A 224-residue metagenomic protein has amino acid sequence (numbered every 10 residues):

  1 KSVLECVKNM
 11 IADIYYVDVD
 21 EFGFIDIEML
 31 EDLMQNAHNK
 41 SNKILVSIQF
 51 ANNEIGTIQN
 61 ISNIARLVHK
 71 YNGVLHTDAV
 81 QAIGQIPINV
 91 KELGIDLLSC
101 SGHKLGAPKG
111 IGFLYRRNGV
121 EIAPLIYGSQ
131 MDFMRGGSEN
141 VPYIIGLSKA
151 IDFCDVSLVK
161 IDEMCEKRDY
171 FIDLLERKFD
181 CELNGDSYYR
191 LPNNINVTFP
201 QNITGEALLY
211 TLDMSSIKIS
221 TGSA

Functional and structural regions predicted by a protein language model:
K1-A224: Pyridoxal 5′-phosphate
